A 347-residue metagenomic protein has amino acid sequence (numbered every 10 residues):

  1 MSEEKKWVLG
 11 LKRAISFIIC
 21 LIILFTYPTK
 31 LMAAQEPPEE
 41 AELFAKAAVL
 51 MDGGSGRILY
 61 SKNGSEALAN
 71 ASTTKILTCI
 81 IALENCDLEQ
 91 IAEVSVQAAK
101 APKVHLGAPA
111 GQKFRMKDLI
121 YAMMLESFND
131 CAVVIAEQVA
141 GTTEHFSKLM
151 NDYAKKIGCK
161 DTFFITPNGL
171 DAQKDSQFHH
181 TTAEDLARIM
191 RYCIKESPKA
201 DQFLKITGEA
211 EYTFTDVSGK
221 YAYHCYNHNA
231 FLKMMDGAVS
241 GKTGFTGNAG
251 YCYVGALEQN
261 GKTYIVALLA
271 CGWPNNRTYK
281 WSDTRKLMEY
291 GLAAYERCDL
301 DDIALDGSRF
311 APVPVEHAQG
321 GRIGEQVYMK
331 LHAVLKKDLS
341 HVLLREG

Functional and structural regions predicted by a protein language model:
M1-G10: N-terminal secretory signal peptides that target proteins for export/translocation
K12-C20: Sec-dependent signal peptide recognition, specifically the positively charged N-region followed immediately by
L31-D201: Active-site-adjacent loops and short helices of periplasmic peptidoglycan-processing enzymes
C159-K160, D175-G347: Domain-terminus/edge residues, biased toward the C-terminal soluble/receptor-binding domains of extracytoplasmic
